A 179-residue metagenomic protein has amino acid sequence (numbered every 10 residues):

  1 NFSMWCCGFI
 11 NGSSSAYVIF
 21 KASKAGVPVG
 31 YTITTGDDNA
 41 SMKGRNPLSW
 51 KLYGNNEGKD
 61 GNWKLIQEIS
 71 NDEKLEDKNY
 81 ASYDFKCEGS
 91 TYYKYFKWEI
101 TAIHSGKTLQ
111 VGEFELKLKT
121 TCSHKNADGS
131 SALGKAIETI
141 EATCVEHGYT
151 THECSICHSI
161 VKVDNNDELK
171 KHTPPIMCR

Functional and structural regions predicted by a protein language model:
N1-F2, R179: Accessible peptide chain termini
F2-Q67, N79-T121: Aromatic, loop-rich ligand-recognition surfaces of beta-strand-rich domains
T35-D37, E73, I140: Short, well-ordered turn and helix-capping elements at secondary-structure junctions
K64-D72, V161: Local beta-strand/beta-hairpin segments that build beta-sheet-rich folds
D72-N79: Short proline/glycine- and polar residue-rich coil/turn motifs
T120-R179: Extracellular modular ligand-binding repeats in secreted and cell-surface proteins
